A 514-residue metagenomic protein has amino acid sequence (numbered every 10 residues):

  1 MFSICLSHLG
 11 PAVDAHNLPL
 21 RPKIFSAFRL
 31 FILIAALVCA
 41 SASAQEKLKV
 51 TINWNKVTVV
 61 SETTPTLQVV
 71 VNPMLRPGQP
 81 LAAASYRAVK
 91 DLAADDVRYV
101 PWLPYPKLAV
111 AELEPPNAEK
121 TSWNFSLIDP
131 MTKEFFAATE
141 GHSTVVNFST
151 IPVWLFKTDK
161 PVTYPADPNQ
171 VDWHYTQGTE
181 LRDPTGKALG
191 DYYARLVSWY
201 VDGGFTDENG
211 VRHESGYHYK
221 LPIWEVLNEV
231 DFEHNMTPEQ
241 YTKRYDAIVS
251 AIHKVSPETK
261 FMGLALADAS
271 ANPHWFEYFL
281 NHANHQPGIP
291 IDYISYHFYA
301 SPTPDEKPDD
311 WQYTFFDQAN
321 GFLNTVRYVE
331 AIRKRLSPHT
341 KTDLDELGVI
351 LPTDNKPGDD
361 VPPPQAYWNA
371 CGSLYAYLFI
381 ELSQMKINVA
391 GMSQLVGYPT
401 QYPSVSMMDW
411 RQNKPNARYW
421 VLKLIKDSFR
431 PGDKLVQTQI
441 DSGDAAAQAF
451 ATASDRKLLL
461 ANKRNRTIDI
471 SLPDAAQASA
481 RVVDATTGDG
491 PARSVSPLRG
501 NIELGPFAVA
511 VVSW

Functional and structural regions predicted by a protein language model:
M1-S26: N-terminal secretory signal peptides that target proteins for export/translocation
R29-C39: Bacterial N-terminal signal peptides
A42-V226, F232-E233, T237-A269, H285-P290 (+5 more regions): Non-catalytic accessory regions flanking glycosidase/transglycosidase catalytic cores in CAZymes
T176-L181, D231-H234, K307-F315, D360: Glycine- and acidic
V255, F276-Y293, G321-L336: Catalytic-core regions of glycoside hydrolase
L266-S295, L347-A370, P399-Q401: Substrate-binding cleft/loops of secretory-pathway carbohydrate-active enzymes
S301-P357: Glycoside hydrolase catalytic-domain groove-lining segments
F315-A319, V361, Q365-G372, Q412-P415: Hydrophobic alpha-helical scaffolding
